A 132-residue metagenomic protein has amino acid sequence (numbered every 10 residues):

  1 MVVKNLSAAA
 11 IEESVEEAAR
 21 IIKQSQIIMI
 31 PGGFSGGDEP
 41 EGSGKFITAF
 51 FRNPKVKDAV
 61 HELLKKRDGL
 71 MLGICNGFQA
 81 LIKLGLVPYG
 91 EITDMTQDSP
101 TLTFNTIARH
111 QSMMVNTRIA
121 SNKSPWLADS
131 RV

Functional and structural regions predicted by a protein language model:
V2-L72, F78-I92, T96-Q97: Flexible gly/pro-rich beta->alpha loop and the following alpha-helix that scaffold active-site loops
I82-R131: A conserved active-site-flanking secondary-structure segment within enzyme catalytic domains
